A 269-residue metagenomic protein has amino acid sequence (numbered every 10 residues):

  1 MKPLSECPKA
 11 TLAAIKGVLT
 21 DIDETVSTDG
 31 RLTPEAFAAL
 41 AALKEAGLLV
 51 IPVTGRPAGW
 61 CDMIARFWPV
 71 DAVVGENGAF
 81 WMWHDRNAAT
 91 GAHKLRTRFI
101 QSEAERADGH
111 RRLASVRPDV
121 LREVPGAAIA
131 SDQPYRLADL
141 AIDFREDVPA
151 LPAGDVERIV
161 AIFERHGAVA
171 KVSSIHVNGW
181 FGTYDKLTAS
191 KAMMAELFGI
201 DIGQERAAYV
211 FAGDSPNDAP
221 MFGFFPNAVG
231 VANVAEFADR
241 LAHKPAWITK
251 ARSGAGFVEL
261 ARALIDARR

Functional and structural regions predicted by a protein language model:
M1-T20: Non-catalytic pre-domain segments flanking phosphatase-related domains
P8-K9, A13, T33, W180 (+1 more regions): Mg2+-dependent phosphoryl-transfer enzymes with acidic/Ser/Thr/Gly-rich catalytic loops
V18, L43, V73, A228-G230 (+1 more regions): Short, well-ordered beta-strand core segments
D29-D132: Active-site phosphate-binding/coordination module
W68-P69, N77, H166, F224-F225 (+1 more regions): Short, structured coil segments at secondary-structure junctions
S115-F224: Conserved acidic, metal-coordinating active-site core of Asp-based, Mg2+-dependent phosphoryl-transfer enzymes
